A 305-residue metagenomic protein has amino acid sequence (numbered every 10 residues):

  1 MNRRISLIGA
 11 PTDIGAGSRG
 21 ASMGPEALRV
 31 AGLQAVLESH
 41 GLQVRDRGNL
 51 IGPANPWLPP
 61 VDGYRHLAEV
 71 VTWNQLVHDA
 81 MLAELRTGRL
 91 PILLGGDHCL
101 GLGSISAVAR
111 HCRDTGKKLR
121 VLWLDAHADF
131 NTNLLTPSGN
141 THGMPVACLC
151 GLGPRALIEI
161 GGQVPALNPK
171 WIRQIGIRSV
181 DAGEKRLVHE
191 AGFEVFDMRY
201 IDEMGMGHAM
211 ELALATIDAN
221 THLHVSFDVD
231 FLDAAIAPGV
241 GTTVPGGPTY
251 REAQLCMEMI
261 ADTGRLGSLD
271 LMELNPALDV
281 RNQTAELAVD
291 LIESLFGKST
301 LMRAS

Functional and structural regions predicted by a protein language model:
N2-T12, S18-I92, L100, S104 (+2 more regions): Catalytic cores of soluble, metal-dependent hydrolases
A10, L124-A126, G151, I177 (+1 more regions): Cofactor-binding loop segments of dinucleotide-utilizing enzymes, especially the Rossmann-like FAD- and NAD(P)+-binding
T12, D97-H98, A126, I177-R178 (+1 more regions): Active-site metal-binding loops of divalent metal-dependent hydrolases
R86, L90-I160, T263: Active-site histidine-anchored catalytic micro-motif
D114-T115, V164-P169, I260-G264: Short, conserved loop/helix-junction motifs that constitute active-site signature segments in enzyme catalytic cores
I160-G161, R178-F196: Active-site-proximal loop/helix segment associated with metal-binding centers of metalloenzymes
P165-A182: An alpha-beta-alpha
